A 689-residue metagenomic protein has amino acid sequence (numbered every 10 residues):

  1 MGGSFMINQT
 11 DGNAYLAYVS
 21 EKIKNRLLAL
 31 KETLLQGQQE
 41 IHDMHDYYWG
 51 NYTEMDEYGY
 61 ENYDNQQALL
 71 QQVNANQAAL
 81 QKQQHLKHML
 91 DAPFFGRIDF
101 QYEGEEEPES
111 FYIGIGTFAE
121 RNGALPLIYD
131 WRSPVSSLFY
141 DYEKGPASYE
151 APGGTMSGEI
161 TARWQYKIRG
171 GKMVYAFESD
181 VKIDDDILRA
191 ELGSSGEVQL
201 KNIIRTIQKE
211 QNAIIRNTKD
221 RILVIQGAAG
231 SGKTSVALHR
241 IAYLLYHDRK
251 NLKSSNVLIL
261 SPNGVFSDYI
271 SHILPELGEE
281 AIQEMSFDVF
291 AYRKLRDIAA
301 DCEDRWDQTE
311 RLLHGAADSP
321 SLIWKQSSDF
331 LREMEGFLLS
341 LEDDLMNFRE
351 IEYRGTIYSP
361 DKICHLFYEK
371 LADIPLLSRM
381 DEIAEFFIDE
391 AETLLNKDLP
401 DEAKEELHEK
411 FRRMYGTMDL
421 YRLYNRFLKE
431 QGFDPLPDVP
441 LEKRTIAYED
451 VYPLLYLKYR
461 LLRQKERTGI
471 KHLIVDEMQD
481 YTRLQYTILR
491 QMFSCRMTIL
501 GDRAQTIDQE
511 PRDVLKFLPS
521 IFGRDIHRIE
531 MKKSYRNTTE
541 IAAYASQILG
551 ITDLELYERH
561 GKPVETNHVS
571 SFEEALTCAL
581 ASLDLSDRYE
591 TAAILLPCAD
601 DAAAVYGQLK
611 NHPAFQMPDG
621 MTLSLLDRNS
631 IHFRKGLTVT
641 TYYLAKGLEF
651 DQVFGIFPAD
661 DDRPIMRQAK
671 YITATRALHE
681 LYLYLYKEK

Functional and structural regions predicted by a protein language model:
M1-I204, Q208, N212-R216: Extended, charged low-complexity regulatory segments
G2-Q38, H42, L188-D307, I672 (+1 more regions): P-loop NTPase Walker
F94-F100, E449-K458, A592-L595: Short, hydrophobic/proline-enriched secondary-structure or compact coil segments at domain edges
R97-D99, V224, I259, Y682-L685: A structural signal for short, well-ordered beta-strand segments and their strand-loop junctions that often border
G193, E197, W324, D373 (+3 more regions): Conserved phosphate/pyrophosphate-binding and hydrolysis machinery centered on Walker-type P-loop NTPases, extending
I207, I474-V475: Short hydrophobic beta-strand that contains or immediately precedes a catalytic carboxylate
L245-L473, D480-I488, R496: Alpha-helical nucleic-acid-binding subdomain of P-loop helicases immediately C-terminal to the Walker A/P-loop
K250-N251, S255, G264-E280, M285-Y292 (+3 more regions): Conserved helicase motor core of SF1/SF2 NTP-dependent helicases
